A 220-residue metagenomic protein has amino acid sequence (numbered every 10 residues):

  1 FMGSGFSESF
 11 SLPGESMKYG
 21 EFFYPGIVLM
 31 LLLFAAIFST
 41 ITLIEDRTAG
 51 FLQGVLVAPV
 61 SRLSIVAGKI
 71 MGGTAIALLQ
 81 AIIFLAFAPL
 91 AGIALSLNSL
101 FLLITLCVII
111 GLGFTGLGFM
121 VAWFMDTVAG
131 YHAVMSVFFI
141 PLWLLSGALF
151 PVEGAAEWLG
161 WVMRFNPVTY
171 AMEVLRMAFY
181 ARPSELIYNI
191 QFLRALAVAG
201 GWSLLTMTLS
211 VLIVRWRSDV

Functional and structural regions predicted by a protein language model:
F1-M17, S218-V220: Hydrophobic alpha-helical transmembrane segments
F1-S4, A86-A91, L145-S146, R176 (+1 more regions): Residue-level signal for alpha-helical transmembrane segments in multi-pass membrane proteins
F1-S4, Y19-A91, G118, V137: Hydrophobic alpha-helical transmembrane segments of multi-pass membrane transport proteins
M2-S7, A122-T169: Transmembrane helix segments
S11-G14, G147-L204: Membrane-interfacial helix-loop-helix junctions in multi-pass membrane proteins
F38-G50, T115-A122, A129, E153 (+3 more regions): Short helix-terminus and kink motifs of transmembrane alpha helices, predominantly at the cytoplasmic interface
A49-V57, D126, S136, G160-R164 (+1 more regions): Short amphipathic alpha-helical coupling elements at transmembrane boundaries
R62-S136, I140, L186, I190-V211: Alpha-helical transmembrane segments and their short interhelical loops
